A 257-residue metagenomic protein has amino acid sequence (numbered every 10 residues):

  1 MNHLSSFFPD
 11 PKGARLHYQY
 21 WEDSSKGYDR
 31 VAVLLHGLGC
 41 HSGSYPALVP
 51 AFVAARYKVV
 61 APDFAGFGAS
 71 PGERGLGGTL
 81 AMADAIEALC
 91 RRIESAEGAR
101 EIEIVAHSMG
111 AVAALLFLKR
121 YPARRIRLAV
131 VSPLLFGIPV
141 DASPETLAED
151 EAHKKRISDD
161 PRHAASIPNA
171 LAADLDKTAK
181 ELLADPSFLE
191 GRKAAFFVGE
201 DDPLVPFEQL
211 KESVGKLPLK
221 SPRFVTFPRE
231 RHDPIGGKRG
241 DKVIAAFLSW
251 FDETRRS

Functional and structural regions predicted by a protein language model:
M1-D23: N-terminal cap/lid segment of alpha/beta-hydrolase-fold proteins
L38-H41, F67-A99: Catalytic nucleophile-loop/oxyanion-hole region of alpha/beta-hydrolase and closely related hydrolase-like folds
G39-A47, V59: Serine-hydrolase catalytic-loop signature spanning alpha/beta hydrolases and amidase-signature enzymes
V49-E73: Conserved alpha/beta-hydrolase
E101-R127: Conserved hydrolase catalytic core segment
F196-V198, D202: Short beta-strand/loop motif that positions the catalytic acidic residue of the alpha/beta-hydrolase fold
P206-G215: Short alpha-helix in the alpha/beta-hydrolase fold that links the catalytic acid
R223-S257: Catalytic active-site module of serine/aspartate enzymes centered on a nucleophile-bearing elbow/loop
